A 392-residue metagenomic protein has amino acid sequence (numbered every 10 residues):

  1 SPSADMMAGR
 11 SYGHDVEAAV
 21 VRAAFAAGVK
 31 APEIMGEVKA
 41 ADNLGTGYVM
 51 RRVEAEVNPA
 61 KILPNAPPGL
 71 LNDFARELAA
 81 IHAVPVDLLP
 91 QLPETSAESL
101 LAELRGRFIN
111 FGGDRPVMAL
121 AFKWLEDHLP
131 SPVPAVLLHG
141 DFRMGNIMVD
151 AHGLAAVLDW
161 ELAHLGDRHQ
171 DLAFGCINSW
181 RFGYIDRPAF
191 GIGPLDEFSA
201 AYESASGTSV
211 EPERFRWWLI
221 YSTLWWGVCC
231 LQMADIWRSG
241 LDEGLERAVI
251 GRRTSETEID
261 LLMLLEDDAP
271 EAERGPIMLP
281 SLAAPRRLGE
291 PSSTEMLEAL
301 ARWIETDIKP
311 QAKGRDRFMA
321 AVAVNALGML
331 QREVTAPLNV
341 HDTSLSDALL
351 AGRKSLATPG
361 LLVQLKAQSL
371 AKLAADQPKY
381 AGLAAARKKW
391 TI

Functional and structural regions predicted by a protein language model:
S1-F122, H128-P134, G153: ATP-binding pocket architecture of kinase catalytic cores
I34, I81, E126-C176: Active-site acidic catalytic loop and adjacent metal/ATP-binding pocket of ATP-dependent phosphoryl transfer enzymes
A75, R105, Y221-L224, V228 (+4 more regions): Generic structural concept
V157, P194-E211, S292-A312: Short amphipathic alpha-helical segments and their helix-coil junctions
Q170-G207, Y221-L241, I259-L264: Active-site activation/catalytic loop segments of kinase-like enzymes and analogous catalytic loops in related
S209-I220: All-alpha amphipathic helical-bundle segments outside canonical DNA-binding/catalytic cores that form hydrophobic
M263-R287, M296-L300, I304-E305, K309: Long, amphipathic alpha-helical stalk/connector segments used for oligomerization, subunit docking, or mechanical
R287-W303, D307-A321, R332-I392: C-terminal amphipathic alpha-helical interaction region
